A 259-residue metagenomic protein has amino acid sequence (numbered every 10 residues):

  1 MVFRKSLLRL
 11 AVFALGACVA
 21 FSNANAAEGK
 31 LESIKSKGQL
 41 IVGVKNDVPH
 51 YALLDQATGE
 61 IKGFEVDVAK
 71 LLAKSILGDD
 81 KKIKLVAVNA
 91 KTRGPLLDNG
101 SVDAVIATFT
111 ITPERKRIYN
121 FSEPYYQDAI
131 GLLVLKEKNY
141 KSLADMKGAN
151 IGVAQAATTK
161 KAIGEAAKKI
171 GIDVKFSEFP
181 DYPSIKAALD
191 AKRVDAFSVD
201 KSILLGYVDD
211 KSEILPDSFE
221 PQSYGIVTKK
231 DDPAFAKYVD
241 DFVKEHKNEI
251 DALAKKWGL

Functional and structural regions predicted by a protein language model:
M1-A11: Bacterial N-terminal signal peptides that target proteins for export
E28-K30, K35, T158-S177, D209-S218 (+1 more regions): Ligand-binding clefts/hinges and TM-proximal coupling segments of bilobed small-molecule sensing domains
E28-V105: Extracytoplasmic small-molecule ligand-binding "clamshell" domains of the periplasmic binding protein/Venus flytrap
I41-D47, I61-I76, T110, G131-P180 (+1 more regions): Bilobed "Venus flytrap"/periplasmic-binding protein-like clamshell domains and structurally analogous long
N46, Y126-V134, Y182, K201-V243 (+2 more regions): Periplasmic-binding protein-like
V66-D67, L71-S75, A144, A149-N150 (+2 more regions): Extended ligand-binding regions for polar small-molecule ligands
K70, K82-D145, K211-S218: Acidic, polar ligand-binding/catalytic clefts
T92, T108-I118, A162-A167, K186-E220: A ligand-binding cleft/hinge motif common to bilobed small-molecule-binding domains
